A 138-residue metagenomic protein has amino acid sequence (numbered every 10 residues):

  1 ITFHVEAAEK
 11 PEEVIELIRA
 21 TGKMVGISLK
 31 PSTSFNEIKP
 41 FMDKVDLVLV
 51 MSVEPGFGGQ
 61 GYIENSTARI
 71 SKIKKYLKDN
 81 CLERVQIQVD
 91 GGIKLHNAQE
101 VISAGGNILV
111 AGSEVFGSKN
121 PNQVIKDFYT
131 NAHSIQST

Functional and structural regions predicted by a protein language model:
I1, V25, I108-L109, V115: A short hydrophobic/small-residue beta-strand
I1-Q86: Conserved anion-binding
T33-V45, G91-L109: Catalytic cores of alpha/beta
V48, I73, D90, V101 (+2 more regions): Conserved, mostly hydrophobic/aromatic
G56, V115-F116: Short histidine/acidic/glycine/proline-rich micro-motifs that form metal- and phosphate-coordinating active-site loops
I102, F116-T138: C-terminal helical cap(s) of enzyme catalytic domains, especially alpha/beta-barrels
